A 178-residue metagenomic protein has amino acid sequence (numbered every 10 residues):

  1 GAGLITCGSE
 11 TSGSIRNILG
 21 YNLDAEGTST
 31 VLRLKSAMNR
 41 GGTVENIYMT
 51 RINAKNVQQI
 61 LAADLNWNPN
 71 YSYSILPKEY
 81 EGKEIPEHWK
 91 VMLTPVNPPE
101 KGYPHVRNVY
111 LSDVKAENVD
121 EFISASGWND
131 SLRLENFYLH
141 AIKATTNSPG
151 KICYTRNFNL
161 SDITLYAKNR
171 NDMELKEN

Functional and structural regions predicted by a protein language model:
G1-N178: Extracellular/periplasmic carbohydrate-active domains that bind, remodel, or depolymerize complex polysaccharides
